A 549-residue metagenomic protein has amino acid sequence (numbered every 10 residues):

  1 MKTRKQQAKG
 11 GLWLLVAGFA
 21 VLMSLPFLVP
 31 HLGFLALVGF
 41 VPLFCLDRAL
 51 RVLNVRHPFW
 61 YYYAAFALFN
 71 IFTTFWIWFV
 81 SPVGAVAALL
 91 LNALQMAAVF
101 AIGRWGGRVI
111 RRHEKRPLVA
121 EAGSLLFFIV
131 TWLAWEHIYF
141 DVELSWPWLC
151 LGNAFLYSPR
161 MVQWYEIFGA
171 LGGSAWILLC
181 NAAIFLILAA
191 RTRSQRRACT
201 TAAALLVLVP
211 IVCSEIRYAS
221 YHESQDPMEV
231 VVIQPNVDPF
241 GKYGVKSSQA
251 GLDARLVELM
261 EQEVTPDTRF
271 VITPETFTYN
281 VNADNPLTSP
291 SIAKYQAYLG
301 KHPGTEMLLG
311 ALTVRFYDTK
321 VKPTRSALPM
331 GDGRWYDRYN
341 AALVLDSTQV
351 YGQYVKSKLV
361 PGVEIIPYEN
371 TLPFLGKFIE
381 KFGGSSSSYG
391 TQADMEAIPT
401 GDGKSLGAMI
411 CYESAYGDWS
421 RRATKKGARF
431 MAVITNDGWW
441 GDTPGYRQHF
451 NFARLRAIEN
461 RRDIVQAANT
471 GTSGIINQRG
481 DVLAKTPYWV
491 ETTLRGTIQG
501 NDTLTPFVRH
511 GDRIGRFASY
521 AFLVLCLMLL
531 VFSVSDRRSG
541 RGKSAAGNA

Functional and structural regions predicted by a protein language model:
K2-Y218, D442, A453-R456, A468-T470 (+4 more regions): Membrane-embedded alpha-helical bundles of multi-pass enzymes that act on lipidic or dolichyl-linked glycan substrates
A17, L94, W176, S248-R255 (+3 more regions): Soluble or luminal CAZymes and related metallo-dependent hydrolases
F27-F44, F69-F72, Q234-P235, D267-D284 (+2 more regions): Short, conserved active-site loops that position catalytic residues or coordinate cofactors/metal ions across diverse
G103, V257-E261, M395: Generic structural signal for well-ordered alpha-helices, preferentially at hydrophobic/aromatic core positions
G107, A189-T192, E261-T265, G300 (+2 more regions): Residue-level signal for alpha-helix termini/capping positions
F155, V232-V237, K358, I498-G500: Short, small-residue-rich loop/turn micro-motifs
Y157-M161, L206-G300, G304: Membrane-interface segments at or immediately adjacent to transmembrane helices that form the boundary between
T273-A549: Solvent-exposed soluble domains appended to multi-pass membrane proteins
